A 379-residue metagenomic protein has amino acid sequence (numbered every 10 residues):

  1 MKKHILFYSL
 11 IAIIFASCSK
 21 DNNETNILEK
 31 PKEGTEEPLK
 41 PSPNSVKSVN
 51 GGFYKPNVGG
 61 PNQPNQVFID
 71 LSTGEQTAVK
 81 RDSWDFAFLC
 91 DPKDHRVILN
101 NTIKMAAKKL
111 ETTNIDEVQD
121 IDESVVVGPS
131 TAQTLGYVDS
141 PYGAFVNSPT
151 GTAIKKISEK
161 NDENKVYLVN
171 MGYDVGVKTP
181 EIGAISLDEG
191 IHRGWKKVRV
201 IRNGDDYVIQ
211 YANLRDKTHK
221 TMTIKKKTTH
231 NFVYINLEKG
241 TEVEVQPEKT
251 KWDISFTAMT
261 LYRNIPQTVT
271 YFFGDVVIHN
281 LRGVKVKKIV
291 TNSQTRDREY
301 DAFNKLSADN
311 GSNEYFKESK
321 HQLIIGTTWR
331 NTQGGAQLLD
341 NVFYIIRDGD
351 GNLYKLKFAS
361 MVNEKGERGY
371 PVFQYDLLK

Functional and structural regions predicted by a protein language model:
M1-I5, S19-K20: Positively charged n-region of N-terminal signal peptides that target proteins for export
L6-L10: Sec-dependent N-terminal signal peptides
I14-S17: C-terminal motif of bacterial Sec signal peptides marking the signal peptidase cleavage site
N22-K379: Surface-exposed, beta-sheet-biased, low-hydrophobicity segments with strongly acidic/polar composition
